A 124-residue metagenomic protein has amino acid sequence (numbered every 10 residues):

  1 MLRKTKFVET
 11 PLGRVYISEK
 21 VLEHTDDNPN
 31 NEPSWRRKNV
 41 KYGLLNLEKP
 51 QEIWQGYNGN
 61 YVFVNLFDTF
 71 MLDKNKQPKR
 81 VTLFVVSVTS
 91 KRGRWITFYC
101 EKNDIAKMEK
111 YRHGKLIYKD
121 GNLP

Functional and structural regions predicted by a protein language model:
M1-P124: Ribonuclease/tRNase effector modules and their secretory precursors
